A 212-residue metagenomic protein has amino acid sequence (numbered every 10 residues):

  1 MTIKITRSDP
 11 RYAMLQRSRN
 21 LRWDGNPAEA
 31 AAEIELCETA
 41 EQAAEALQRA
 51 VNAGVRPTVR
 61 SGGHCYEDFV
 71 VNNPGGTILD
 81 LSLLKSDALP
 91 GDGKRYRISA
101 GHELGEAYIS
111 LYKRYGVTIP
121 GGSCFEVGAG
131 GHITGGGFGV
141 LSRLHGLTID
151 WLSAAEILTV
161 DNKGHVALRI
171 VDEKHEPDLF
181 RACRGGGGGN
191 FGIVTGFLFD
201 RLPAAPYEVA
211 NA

Functional and structural regions predicted by a protein language model:
M1-L147, V166, I170-V171, V209-N211: N-terminal accessory segments
Y66, A129-T134, F138-V140, A155 (+2 more regions): Long, contiguous hydrophobic alpha-helical segments, chiefly transmembrane helices and signal peptides
L81-L83, A100, S123, W151 (+3 more regions): Short, structured patches in soluble enzyme cores that scaffold and shape functional sites
R95, S142-R169, E173, L179-A182 (+1 more regions): Internal, well-ordered domain-core segments that constitute the primary functional module of diverse proteins
R169-A212: C-terminal cap/substrate-recognition region of VAO/PCMH-type FAD-linked oxidoreductases
